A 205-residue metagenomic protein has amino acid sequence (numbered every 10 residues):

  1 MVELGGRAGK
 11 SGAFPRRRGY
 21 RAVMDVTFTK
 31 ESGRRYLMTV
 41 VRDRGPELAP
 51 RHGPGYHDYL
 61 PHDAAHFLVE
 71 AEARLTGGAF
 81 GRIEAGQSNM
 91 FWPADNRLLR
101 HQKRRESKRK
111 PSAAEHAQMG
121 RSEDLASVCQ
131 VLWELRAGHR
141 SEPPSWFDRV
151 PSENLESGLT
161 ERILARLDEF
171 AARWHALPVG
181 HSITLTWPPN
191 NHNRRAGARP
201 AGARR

Functional and structural regions predicted by a protein language model:
M1-V23: N-terminal amphipathic/basic-hydrophobic helices that include classical n-h-c signal peptides and signal-anchor
R17-R35, R42: Auxiliary, metal-adjacent structural segments of Zn-dependent hydrolase domains
M24-T27, Y56-P61, T76-R82, S88-R205: Metalloprotease/metallohydrolase-associated module, dominated by Zn2+-dependent proteases
M38-V40, P50: Canonical SH2 domain fold
P46-G55: Short amphipathic beta-strand/extended segments with alternating polar/hydrophobic composition
H62, H66, E70: Active-site recognition of the HExxH zinc-binding catalytic motif
V69, A73, G77: Hydrophobic/aromatic-lined pockets within catalytic cores
